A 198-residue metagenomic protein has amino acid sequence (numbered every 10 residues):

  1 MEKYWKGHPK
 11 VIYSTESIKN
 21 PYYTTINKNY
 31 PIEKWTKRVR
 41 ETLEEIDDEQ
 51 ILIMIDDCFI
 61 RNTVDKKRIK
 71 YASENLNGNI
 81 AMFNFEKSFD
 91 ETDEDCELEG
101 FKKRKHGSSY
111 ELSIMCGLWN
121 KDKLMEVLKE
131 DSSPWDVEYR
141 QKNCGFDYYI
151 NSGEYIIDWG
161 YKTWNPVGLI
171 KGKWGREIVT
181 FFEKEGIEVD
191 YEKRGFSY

Functional and structural regions predicted by a protein language model:
M1-Q50: N-terminal anchoring/stem segment of glycosyltransferases
R40, D48, T63-E74, K121 (+1 more regions): Short alpha-helix within the catalytic core of nucleotide-sugar-dependent glycosyltransferases
D48-R61: Short beta-strand-to-loop acidic/aromatic patch adjacent to the donor-nucleotide binding site
N62-E91: Conserved donor-nucleotide/metal-binding helix-loop-beta segment in metal-dependent transferases, i.e., the alpha-helix
D95-S109: Short, flexible, basic/aromatic active-site loop/helix in glycosyltransferases
E111-R176: Catalytic core and acceptor-binding pocket of nucleotide-sugar-dependent glycosyltransferases
V167-Y198: Hydrophobic helical membrane-anchoring modules
